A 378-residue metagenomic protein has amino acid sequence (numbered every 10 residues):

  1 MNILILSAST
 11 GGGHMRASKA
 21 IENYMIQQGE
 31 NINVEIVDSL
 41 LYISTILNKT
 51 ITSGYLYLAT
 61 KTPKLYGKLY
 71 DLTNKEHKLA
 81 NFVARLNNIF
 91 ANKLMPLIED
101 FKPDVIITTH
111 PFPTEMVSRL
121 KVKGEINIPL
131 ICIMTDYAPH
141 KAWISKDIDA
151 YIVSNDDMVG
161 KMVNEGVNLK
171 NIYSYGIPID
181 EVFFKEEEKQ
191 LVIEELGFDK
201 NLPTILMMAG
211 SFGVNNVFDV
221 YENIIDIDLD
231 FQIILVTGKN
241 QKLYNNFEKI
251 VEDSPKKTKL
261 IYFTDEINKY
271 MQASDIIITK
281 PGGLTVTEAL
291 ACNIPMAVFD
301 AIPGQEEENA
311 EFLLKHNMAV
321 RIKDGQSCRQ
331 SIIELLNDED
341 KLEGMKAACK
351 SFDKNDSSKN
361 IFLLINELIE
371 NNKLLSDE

Functional and structural regions predicted by a protein language model:
A20, Y24-M95: Conserved N-terminal ligand/cofactor-binding loop architecture of enzyme catalytic domains
V122-K185: Active-site-proximal region of nucleotide-activated glycan assembly enzymes, centered on histidine/acidic-rich loops
K185-F198: A short helix/loop element that forms part of the nucleotide-sugar donor recognition site in Leloir-type
D199-A273: Donor-nucleotide binding loops and adjacent catalytic segments primarily of GT-B fold Leloir glycosyltransferases
Q272-G282: Acidic donor-binding loop of glycosyltransferase active sites
H316-N317, K323-D340: C-terminal "capping" alpha-helix adjacent to the active site of nucleotide-linked donor transferases in cell-envelope
K341-N355: A short, well-ordered alpha-helix in the C-terminal region of glycosyltransferases
N355-E378: C-terminal alpha-helical cap of glycosyltransferases
